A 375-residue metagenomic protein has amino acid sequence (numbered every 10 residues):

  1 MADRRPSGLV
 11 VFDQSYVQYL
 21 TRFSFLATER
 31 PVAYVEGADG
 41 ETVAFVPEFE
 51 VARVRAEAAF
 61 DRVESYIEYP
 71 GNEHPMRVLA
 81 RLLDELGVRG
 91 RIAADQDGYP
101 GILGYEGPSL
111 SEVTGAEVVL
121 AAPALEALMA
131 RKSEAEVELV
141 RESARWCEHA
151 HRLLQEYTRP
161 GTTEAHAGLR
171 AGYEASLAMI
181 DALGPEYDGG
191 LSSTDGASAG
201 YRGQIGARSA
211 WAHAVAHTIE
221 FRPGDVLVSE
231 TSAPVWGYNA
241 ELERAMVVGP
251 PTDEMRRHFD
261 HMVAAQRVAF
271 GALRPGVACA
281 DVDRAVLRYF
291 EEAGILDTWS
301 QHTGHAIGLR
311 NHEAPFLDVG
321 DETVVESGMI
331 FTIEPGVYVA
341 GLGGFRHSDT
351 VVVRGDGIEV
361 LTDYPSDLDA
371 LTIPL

Functional and structural regions predicted by a protein language model:
M1-L375: Active-site neighborhoods and metal-handling regions in enzymes and metal-associated proteins
